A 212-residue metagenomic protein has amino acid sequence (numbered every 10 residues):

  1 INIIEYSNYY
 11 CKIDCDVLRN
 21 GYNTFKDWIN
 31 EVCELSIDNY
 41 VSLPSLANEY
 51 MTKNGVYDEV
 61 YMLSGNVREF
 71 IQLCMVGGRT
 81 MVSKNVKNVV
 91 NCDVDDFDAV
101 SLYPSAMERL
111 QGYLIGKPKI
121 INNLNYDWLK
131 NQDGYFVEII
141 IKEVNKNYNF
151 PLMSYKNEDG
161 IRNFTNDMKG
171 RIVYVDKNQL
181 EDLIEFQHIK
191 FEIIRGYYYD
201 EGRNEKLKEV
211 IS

Functional and structural regions predicted by a protein language model:
I1-S212: Conserved acidic
